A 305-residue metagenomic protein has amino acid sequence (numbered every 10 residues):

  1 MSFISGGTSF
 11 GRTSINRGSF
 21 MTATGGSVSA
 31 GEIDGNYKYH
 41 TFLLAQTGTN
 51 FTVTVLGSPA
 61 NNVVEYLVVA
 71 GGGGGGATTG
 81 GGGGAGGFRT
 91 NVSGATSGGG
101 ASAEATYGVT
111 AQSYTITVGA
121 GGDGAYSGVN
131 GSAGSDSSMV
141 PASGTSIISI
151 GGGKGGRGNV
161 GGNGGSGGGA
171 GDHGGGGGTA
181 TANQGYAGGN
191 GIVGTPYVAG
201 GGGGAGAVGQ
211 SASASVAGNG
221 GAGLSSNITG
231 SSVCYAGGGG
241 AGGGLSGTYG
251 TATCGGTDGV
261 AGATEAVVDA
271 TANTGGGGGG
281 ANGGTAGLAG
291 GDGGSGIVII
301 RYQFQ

Functional and structural regions predicted by a protein language model:
S2-Q305: Low-complexity, glycine/proline-biased repetitive segments and flexible coils/loops
